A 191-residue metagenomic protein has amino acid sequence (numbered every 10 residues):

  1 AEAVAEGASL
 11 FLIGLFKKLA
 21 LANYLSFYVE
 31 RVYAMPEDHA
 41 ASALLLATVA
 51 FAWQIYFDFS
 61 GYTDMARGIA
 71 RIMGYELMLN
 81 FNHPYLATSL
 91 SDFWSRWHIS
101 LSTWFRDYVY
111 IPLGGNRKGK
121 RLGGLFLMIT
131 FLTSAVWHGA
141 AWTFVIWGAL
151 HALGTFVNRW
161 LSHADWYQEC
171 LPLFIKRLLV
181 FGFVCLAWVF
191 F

Functional and structural regions predicted by a protein language model:
A1-F191: Membrane-embedded transmembrane alpha-helical bundles that form the catalytic cores of multi-pass lipid-modifying
